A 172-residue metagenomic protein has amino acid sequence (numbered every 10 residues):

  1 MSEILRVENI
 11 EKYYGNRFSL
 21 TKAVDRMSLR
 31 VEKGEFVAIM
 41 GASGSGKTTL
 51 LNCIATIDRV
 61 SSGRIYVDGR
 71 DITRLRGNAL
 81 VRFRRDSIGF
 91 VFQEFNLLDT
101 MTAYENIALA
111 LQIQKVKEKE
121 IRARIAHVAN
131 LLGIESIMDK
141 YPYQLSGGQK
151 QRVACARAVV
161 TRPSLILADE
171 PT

Functional and structural regions predicted by a protein language model:
I4-T172: ABC family nucleotide-binding domain
